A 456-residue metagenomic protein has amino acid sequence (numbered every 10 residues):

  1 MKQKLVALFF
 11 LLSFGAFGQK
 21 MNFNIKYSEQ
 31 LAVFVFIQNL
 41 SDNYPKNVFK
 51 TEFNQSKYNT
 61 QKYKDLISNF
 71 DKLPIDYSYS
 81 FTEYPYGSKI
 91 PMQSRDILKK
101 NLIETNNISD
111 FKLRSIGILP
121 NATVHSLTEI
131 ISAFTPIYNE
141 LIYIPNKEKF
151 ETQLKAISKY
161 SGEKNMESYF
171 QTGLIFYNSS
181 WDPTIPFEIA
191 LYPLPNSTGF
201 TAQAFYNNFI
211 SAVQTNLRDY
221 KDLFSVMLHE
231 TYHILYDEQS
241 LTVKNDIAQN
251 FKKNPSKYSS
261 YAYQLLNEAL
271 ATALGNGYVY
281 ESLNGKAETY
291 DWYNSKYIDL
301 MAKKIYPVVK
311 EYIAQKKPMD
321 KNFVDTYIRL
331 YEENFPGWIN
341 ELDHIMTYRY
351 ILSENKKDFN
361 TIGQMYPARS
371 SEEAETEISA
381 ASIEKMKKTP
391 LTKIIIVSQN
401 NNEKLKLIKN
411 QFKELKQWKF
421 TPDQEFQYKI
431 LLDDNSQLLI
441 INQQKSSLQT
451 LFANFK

Functional and structural regions predicted by a protein language model:
M1-N22: Bacterial Sec-dependent N-terminal signal peptides
Q19-T105, D299-A302, T347-N355, I362-Q364 (+1 more regions): N-terminal mature-domain "stem" immediately C-terminal to a signal peptide or N-terminal signal-anchor/transmembrane
L73-G173: Long, mid-chain structured domain cores
I108-G117, F170-Q171, A190-K221, L431-S447 (+1 more regions): Active-site scaffold of zinc-dependent metalloenzymes
N146-Q203, S370-N401, I408, K416-W418: Auxiliary, metal-adjacent structural segments of Zn-dependent hydrolase domains
K221-T242: Active-site recognition of the HExxH zinc-binding catalytic motif
E238-Y263: Post-HEXXH active-site segment of zinc metalloproteases
K286-K387, T392-I395: Pan-zinc metallopeptidase signature
